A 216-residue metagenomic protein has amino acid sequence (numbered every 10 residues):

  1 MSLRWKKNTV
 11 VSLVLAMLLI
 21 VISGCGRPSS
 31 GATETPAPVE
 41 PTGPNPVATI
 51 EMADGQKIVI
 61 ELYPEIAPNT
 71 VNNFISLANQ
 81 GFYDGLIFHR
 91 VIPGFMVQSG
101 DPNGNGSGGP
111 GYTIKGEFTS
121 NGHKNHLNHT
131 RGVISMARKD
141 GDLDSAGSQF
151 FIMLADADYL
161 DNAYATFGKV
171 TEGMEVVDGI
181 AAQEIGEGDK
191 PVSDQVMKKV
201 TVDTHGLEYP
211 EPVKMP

Functional and structural regions predicted by a protein language model:
S2-P216: Cyclophilin-like peptidyl-prolyl cis-trans isomerases
